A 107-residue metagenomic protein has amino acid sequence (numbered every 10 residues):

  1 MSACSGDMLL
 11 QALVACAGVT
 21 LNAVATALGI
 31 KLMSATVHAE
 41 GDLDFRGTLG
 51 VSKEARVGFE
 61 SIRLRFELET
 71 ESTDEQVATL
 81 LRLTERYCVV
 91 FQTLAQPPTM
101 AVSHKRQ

Functional and structural regions predicted by a protein language model:
M1-Q11, A23-Q107: Extended beta-strand/beta-hairpin segments
